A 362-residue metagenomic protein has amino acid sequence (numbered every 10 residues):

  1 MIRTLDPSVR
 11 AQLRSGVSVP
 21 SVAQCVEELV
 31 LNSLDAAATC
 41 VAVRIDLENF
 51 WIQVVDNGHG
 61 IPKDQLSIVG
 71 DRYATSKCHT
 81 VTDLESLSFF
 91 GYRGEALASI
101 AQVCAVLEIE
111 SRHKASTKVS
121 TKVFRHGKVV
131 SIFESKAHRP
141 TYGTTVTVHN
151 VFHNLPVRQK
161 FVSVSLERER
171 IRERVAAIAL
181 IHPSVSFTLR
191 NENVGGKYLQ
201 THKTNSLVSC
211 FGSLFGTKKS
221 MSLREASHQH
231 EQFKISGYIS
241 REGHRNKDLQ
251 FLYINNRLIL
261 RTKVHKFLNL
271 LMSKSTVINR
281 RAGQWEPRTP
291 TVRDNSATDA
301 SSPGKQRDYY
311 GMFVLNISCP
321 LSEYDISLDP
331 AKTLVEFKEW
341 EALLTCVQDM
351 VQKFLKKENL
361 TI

Functional and structural regions predicted by a protein language model:
M1-L31, D35: Bergerat-fold GHKL ATPase/HATPase_c domain
I2, V17, S33-L34, A42-D46 (+6 more regions): Replace "in large, NTP-powered and nucleic-acid-processing enzymes" with "in large, NTP-powered factors and other
L13, L29-N32, I100, V151 (+2 more regions): Residue-level signature of catalytic and energy-coupling elements of molecular machines, predominantly ATP/GTP-dependent
C25-V26, V30-V81, S86: Conserved beta-strand-loop-beta-strand hairpin that lines the nucleotide-binding pocket of ATP/GTP-utilizing enzymes
E28, A36-V43, S76-S86, E108-K118 (+5 more regions): Active-site phosphate-binding and catalytic loops of NTP-dependent enzymes
R44-D46, V55, I109-E110, T188-R190 (+2 more regions): Solvent-exposed beta-strand sheet faces enriched in polar/charged residues
D83-V277, R281: Glycine/threonine-rich ATP-lid/beta-loop region of ATP-binding domains
S165-I171, D248-I362: Charged regulatory segments coupled to nucleotide-binding catalytic modules in large multidomain enzymes
